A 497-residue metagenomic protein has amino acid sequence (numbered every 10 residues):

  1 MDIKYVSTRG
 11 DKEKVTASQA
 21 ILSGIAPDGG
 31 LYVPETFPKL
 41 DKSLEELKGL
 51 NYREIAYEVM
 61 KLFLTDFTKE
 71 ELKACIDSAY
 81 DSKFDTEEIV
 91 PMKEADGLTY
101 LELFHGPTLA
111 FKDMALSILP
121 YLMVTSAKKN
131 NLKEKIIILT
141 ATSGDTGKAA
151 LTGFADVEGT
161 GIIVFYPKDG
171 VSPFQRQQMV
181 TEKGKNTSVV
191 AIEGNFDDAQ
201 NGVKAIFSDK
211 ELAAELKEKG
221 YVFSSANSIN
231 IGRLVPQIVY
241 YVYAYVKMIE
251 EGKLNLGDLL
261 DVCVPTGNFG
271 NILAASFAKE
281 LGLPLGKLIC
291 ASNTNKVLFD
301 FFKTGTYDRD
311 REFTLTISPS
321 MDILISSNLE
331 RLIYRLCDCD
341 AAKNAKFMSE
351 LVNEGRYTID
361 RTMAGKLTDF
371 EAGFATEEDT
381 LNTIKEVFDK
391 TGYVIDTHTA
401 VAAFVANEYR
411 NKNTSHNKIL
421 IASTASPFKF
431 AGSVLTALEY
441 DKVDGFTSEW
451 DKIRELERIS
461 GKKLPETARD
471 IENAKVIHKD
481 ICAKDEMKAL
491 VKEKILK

Functional and structural regions predicted by a protein language model:
M1-K497: PLP-dependent amino-acid enzyme catalytic core
